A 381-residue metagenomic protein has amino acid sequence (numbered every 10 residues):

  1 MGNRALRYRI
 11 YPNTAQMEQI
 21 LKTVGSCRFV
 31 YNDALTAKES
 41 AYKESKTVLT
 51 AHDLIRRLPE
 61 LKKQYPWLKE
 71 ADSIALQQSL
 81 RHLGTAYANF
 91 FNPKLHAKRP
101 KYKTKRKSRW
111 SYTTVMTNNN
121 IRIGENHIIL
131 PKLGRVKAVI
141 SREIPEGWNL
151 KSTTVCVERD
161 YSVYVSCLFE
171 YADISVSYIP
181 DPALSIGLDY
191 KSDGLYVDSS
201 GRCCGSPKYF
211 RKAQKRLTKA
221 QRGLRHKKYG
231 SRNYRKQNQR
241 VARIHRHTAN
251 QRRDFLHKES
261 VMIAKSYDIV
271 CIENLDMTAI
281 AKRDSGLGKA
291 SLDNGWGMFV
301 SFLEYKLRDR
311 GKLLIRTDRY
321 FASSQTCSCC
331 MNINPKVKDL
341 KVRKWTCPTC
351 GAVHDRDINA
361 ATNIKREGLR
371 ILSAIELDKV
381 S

Functional and structural regions predicted by a protein language model:
M1-S381: Nucleic-acid substrate recognition interfaces
